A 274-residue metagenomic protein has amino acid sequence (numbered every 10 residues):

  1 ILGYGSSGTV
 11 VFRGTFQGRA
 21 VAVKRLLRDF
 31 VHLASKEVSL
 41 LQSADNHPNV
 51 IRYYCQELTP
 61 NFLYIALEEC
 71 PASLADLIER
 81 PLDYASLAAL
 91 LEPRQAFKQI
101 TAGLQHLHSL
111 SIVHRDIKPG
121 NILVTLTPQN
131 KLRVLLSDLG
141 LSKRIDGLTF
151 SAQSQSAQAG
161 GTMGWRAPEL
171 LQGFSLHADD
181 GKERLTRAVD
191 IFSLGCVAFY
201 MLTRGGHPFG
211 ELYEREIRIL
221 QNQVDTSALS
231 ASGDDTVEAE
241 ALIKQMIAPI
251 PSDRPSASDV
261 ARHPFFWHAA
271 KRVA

Functional and structural regions predicted by a protein language model:
V10-L27: Glycine-rich ATP phosphate-binding loop
L27-H47: The N-lobe alphaC helix and its flanking beta3-alphaC-beta4 segment of protein kinase-like domains, centered on
R52-L63, P71: Short beta-strand micro-motifs within the conserved protein kinase catalytic domain, predominantly in the N-lobe
C70-P81: Structural motif in protein kinase domains
A96-F97: Activation segment signature within eukaryotic-like protein kinase domains
H108-L126: Catalytic-loop of the protein kinase fold
I122-G164, G173: Activation segment/activation loop of eukaryotic-type protein kinase catalytic domains
P249-D253, D259-V273: Terminal C-lobe "cap" of eukaryotic-type protein kinase domains
